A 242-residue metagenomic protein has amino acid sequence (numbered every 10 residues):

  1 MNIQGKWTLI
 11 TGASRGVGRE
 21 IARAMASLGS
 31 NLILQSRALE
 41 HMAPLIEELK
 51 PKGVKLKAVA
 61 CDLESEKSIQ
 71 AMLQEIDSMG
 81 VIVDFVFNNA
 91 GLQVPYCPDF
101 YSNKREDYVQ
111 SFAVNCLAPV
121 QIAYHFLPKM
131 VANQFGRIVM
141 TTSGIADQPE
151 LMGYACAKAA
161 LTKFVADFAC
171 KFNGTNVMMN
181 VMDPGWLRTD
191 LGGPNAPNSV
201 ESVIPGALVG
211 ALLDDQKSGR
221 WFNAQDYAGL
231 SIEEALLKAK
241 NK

Functional and structural regions predicted by a protein language model:
W7, S14-G16: Conserved glycine-rich cofactor-binding loop
T11, V83-G91, N115, M140 (+1 more regions): Rossmann-fold scaffold of SDR-type NAD(P)-dependent oxidoreductases
L28-L45: Conserved glycine-rich Rossmann-like NAD(P)H-binding loop of the short-chain dehydrogenase/reductase
L39-E40, V59-M72: The beta1-alpha1 cofactor-binding region of Rossmann-like NAD(H)/NADP(H)-dependent oxidoreductases
Q70, G91-V109: Conserved mid-core segment of classical short-chain dehydrogenase/reductases
D84, Y101-V120, F135, V139 (+1 more regions): Catalytic Tyr-X3-Lys loop
A123, A157: Active-site helix of classical SDR
V181-M182, T189-K240: C-terminal helical subdomain
